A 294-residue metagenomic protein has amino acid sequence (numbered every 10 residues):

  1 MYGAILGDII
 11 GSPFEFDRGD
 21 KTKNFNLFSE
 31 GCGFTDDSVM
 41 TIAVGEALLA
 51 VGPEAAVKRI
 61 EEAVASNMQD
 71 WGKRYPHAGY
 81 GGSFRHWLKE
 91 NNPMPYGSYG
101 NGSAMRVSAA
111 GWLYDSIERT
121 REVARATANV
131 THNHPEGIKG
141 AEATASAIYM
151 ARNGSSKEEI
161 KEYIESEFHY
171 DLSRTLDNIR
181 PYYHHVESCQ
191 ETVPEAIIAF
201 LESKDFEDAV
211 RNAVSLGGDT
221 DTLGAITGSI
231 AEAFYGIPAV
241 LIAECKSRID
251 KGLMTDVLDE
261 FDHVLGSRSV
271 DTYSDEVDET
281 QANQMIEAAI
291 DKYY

Functional and structural regions predicted by a protein language model:
M1-Y294: Structured, active/binding-site neighborhoods that engage oxygen-rich ligands
